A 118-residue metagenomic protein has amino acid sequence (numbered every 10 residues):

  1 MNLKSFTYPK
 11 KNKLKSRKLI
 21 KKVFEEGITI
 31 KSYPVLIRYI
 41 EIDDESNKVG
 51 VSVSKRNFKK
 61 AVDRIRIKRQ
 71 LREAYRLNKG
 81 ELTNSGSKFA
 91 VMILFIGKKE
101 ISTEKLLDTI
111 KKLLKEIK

Functional and structural regions predicted by a protein language model:
M1-K118: Positively charged, solvent-exposed patches that mediate nucleic-acid binding
